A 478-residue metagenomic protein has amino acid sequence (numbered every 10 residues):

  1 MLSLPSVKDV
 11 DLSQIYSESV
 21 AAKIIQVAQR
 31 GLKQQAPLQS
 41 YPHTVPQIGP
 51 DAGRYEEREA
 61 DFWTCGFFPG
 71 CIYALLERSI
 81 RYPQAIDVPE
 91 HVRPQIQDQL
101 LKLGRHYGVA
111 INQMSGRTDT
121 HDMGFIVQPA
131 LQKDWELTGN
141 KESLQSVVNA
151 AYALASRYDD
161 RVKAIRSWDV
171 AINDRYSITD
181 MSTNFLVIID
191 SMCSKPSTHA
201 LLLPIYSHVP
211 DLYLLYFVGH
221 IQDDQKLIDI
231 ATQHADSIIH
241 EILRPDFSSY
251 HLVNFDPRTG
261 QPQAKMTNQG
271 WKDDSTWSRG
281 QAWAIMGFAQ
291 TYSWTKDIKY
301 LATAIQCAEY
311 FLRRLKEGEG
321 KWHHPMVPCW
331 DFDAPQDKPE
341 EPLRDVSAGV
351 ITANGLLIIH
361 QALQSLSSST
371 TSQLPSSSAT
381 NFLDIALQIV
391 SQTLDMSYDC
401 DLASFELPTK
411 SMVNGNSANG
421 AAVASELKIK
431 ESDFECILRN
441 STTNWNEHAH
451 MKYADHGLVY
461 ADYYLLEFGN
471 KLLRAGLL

Functional and structural regions predicted by a protein language model:
M1-C65, G70, A74-R78, Q95 (+8 more regions): Low-complexity, Ser/Thr/Pro/Gly-enriched N-terminal "stalk/linker" regions
L2-D9, F67-H91, I126-N140, S194-T198 (+5 more regions): Well-ordered alpha-helical scaffold segments within catalytic/enzyme domains
P5-V10, T44-G66, V109-I126, A130-K133 (+6 more regions): Solvent-exposed loop and edge beta-strand segments that line ligand/cofactor-binding and catalytic clefts
K8-Q26, Q84-A110, G139-R157, S197 (+4 more regions): Extended, well-ordered alpha-helical scaffold segments
Y16, V20-P46, A60, E142-S143 (+3 more regions): CBM-like carbohydrate-recognition segments
A21, A28-Q39, P69, L76 (+12 more regions): A conserved position within tetratricopeptide repeats
Q84-P210, I230, E241-M266, G420-S425 (+2 more regions): Extended ligand-binding groove/face enriched in aromatic
R161-I165, N184-D333, L343-S347, T380-Q388 (+1 more regions): Extended ligand-binding clefts on enzyme/binding-domain cores
